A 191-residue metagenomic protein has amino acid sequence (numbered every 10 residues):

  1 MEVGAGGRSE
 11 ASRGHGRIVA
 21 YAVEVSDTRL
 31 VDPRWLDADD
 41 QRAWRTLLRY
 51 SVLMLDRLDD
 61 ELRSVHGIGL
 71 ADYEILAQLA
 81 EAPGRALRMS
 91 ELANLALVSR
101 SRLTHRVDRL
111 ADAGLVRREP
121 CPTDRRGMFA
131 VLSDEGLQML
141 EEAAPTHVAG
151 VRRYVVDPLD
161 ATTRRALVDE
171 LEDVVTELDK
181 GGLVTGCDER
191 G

Functional and structural regions predicted by a protein language model:
M1-H66, A113, G191: N-terminal leader segment of winged-helix/HTH proteins
I18, A22, S26-L30, D108-D169: Charged, amphipathic alpha-helical coiled-coil/dimerization segments
L36-D39, I68, L87, L132 (+1 more regions): Alpha-helical hairpin
D40, W44-L62, L76, L140-L159 (+2 more regions): Hydrophobic alpha-helical core bundles mediating ligand binding, dimerization, or RNAP-core interactions
D56-S101, G186: N-terminal helix-turn-helix DNA-binding core of bacterial DNA-binding proteins
M89, V107-D108: Short, hydrophobic-biased segments on the C-terminal half of alpha helices that form "recognition helices"
D179-G191: Short, charged, intrinsically disordered terminal tails
